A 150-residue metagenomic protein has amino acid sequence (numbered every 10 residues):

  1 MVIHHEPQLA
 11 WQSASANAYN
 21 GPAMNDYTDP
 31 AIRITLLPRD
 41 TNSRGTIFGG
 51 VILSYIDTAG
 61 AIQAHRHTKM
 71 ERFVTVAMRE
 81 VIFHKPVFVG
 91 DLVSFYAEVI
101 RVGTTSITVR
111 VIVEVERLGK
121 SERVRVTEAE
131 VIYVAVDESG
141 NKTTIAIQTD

Functional and structural regions predicted by a protein language model:
H5-E6, A14-A18: Short hydrophobic alpha-helical segments enriched in small aliphatic residues
G21-A77, V134-D150: Hot-dog-fold acyl-thioester-processing enzymes
D26, P30-I32, F88-L92, I100-D150: HotDog/MaoC-like acyl-thioester-processing domains
E80-I82, V99-V102: Short, charged beta-turn/beta-strand-edge "cap" motif at the junction between a beta-strand and an adjacent loop
